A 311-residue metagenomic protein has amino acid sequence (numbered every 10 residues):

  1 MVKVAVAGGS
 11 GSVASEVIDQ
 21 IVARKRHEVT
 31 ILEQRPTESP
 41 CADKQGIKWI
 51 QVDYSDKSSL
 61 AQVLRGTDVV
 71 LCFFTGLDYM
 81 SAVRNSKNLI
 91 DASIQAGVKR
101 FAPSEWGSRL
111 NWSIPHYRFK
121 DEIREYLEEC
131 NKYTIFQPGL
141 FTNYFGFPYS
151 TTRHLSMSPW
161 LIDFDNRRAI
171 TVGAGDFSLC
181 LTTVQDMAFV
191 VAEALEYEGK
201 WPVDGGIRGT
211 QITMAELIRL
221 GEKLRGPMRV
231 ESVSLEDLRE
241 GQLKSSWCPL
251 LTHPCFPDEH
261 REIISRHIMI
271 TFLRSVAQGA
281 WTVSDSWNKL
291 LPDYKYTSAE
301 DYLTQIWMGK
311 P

Functional and structural regions predicted by a protein language model:
V2-E28, L32-Q45, S55-S58, M80 (+4 more regions): Oxidoreductase cofactor-interface core, primarily capturing Rossmann-like NAD(P)-dependent enzymes
D43, K48-V69: Conserved Rossmann-fold cofactor-binding substructure of NAD(P)-dependent oxidoreductases
A61, V184-A192, Y296-T304: Short, amphipathic alpha-helical "lid/cap" segments that border enzyme active or binding sites
R65-F101, P115-Y126: NAD(P)-cofactor binding segment of oxidoreductase domains
L71-F73, A102-S108, V172: Short beta-strands and strand-loop turn motifs
G205, I218-A280: Terminal hydrophobic/aromatic helix or amphipathic segment near a protein terminus
S284-P311: Amphipathic terminal alpha-helices
